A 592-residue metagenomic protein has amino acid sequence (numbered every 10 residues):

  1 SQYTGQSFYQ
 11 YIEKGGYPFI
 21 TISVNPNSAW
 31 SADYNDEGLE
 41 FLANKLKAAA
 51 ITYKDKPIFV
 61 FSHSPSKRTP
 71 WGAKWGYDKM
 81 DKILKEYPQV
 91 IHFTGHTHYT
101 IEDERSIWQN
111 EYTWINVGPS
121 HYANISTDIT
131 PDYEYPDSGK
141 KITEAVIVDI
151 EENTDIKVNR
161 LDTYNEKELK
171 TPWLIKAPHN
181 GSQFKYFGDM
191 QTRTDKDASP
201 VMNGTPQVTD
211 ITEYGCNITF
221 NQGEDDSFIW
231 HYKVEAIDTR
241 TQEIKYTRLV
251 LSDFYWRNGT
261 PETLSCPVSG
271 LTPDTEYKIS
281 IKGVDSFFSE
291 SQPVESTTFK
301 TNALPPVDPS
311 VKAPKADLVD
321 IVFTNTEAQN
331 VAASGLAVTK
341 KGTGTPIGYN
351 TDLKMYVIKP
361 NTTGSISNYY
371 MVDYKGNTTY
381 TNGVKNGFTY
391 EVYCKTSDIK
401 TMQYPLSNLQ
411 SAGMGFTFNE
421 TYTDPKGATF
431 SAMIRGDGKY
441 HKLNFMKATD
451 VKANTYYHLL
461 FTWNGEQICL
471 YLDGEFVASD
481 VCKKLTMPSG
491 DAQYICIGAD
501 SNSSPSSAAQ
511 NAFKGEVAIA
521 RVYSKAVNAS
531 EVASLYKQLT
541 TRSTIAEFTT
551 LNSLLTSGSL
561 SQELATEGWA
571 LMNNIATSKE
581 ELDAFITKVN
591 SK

Functional and structural regions predicted by a protein language model:
S1-A43, K47, Y53, K79-Q89 (+2 more regions): Extended active-site neighborhood of metal-dependent phosphoesterases/phosphodiesterases
I101-V201: Binuclear metal-dependent phosphoesterase catalytic core
I150-N153, T455-C469: Localized edge beta-strand/strand-to-loop motifs within extracellular or lumenal beta-rich domains
N302-S365, A533-T549: Extracytoplasmic low-complexity segments
V307-A316, E516-S557, E563-L564, L571: Extended recognition patches within non-cytosolic domains
P314-L318, N325-N330, G364-S431, Q467-I468 (+1 more regions): Extracellular glycan-recognition modules
M433-H458: Short, aromatic/His-centered strand-loop micro-motif at the edge of beta-sheets
D480-E516: Flexible glycan-contacting loops in extracellular carbohydrate-active proteins
